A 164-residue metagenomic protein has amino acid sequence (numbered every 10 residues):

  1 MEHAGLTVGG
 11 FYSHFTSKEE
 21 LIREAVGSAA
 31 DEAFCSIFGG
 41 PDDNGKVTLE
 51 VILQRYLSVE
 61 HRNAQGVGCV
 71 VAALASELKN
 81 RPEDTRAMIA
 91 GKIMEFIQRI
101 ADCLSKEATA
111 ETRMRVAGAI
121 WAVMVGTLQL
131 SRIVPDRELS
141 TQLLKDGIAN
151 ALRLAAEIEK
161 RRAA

Functional and structural regions predicted by a protein language model:
M1-E24: Helix-turn-helix
T16-E20, E24, D43, H61 (+4 more regions): Residues in soluble alpha-helical coiled-coils and helical-bundle/repeat scaffolds
E24, I37-G68, A117-I120, R162: Hydrophobic alpha-helical connector segments
E24, S28, E32, A73 (+3 more regions): Short, residue-level hotspots on alpha-helical faces of the histone-fold and other alpha-helical interaction modules
D31-G40, K46-V51, Q65-V67, N80-K106 (+1 more regions): Amphipathic alpha-helical packing segments from all-alpha helical-bundle domains
L57-H61, V71-N80: Helix-loop "lid/cap" segments that line or gate small-molecule binding pockets
E83-G91, L104-A164: Hydrophobic/aromatic-rich alpha-helical bundle segments in the mid-to-C-terminal region
